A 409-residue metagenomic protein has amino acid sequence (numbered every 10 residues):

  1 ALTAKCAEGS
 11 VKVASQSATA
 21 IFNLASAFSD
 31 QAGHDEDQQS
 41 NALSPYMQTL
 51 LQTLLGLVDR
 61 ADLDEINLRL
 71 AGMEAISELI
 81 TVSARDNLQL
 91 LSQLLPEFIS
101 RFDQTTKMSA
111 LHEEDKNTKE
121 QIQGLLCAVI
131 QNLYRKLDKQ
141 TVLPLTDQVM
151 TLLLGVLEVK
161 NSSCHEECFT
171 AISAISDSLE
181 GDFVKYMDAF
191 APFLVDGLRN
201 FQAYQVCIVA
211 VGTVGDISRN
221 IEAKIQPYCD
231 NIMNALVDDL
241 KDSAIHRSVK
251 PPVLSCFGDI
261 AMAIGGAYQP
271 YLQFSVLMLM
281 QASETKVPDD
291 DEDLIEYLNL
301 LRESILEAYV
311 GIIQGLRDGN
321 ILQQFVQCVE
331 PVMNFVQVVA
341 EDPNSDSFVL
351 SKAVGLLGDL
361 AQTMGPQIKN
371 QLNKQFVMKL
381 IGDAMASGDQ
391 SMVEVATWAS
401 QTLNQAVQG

Functional and structural regions predicted by a protein language model:
A1-G409: Karyopherin-beta/Importin-beta family HEAT-repeat alpha-solenoid scaffold
